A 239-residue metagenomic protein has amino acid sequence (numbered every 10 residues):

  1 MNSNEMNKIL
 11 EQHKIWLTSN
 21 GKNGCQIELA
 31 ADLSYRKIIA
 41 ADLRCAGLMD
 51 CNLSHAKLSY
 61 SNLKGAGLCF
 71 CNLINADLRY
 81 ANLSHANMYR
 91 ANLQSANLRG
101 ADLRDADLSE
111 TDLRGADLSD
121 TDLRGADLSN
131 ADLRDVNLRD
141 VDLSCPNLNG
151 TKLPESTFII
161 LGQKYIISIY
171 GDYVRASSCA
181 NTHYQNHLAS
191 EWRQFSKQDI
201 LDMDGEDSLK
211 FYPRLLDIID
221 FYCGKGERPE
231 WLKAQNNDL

Functional and structural regions predicted by a protein language model:
M1-D32, L153-L239: N-terminal capping/linker segments that flank leucine-rich repeat
G21-Y165, I169-Y170: Tandem repeat scaffolds
